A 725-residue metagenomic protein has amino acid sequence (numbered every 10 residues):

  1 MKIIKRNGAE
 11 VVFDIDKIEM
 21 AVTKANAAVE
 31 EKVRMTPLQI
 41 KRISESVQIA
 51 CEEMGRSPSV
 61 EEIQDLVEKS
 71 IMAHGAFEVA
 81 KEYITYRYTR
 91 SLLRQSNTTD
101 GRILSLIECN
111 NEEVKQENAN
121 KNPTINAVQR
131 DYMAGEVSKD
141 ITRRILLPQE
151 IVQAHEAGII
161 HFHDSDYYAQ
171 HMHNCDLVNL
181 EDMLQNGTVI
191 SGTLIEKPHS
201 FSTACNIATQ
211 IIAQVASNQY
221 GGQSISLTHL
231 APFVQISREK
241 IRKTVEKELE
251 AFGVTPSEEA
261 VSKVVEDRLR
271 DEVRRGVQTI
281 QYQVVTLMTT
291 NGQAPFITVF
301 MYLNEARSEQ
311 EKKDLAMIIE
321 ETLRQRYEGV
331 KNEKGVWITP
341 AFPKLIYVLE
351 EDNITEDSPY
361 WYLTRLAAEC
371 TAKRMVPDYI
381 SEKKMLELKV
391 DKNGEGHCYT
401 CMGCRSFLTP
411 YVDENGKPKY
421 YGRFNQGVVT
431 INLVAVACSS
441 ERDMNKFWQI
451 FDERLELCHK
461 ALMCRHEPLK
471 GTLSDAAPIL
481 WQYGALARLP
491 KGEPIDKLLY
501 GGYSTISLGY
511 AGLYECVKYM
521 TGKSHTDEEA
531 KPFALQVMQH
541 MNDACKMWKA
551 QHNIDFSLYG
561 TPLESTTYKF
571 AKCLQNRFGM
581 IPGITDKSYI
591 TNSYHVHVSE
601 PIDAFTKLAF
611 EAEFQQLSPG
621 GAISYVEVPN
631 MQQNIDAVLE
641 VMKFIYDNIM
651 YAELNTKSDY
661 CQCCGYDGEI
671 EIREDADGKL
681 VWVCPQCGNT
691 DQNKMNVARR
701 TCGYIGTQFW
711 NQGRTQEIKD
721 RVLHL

Functional and structural regions predicted by a protein language model:
M1-C109, K719-H724: Charged, amphipathic alpha-helical regulatory modules used for macromolecular assembly or allosteric control
F13-I15, G422, A698: Non-cofactor substrate-recognition interfaces
T23, H459, M463, Y514-K518: Amphipathic, well-packed alpha-helical segments that form the structural scaffold of globular domains
T89-G502, K523, D527-T690, N696: Conserved catalytic cores of very large enzyme subunits
V273, Q281, K518-Y519, R714-D720: Metallocofactor- and cofactor-centric catalytic cores in central/energy metabolism, strongly enriched
I506-Y519, Q539, R700: Contiguous, well-ordered alpha-helical segments that form the cores/surfaces of helical PPI scaffolds
Q686-L725: Long insertion/accessory domains within large nucleic-acid-processing enzymes
